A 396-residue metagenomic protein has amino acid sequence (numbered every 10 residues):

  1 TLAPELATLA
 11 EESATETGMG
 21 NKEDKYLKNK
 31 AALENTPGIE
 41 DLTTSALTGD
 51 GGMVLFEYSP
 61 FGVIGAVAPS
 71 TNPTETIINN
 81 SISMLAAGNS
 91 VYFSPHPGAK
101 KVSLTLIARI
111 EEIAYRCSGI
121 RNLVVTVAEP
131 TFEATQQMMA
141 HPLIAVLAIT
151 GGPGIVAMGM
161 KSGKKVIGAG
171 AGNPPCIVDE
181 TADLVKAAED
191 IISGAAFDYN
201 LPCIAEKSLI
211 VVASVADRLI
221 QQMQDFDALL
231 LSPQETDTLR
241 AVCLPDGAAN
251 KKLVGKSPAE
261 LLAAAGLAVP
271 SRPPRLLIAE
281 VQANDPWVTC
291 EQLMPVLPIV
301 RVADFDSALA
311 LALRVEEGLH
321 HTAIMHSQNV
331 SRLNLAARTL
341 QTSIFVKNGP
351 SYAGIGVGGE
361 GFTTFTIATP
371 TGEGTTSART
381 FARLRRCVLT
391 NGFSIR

Functional and structural regions predicted by a protein language model:
T1, E5, E12, E16 (+12 more regions): Change "in soluble alpha/beta enzymes" to "in soluble alpha/beta proteins
T1-L55, S83, D225: N-terminal Rossmann-like NAD(P)+-binding subdomain of aldehyde/semialdehyde dehydrogenases
T44-K186: Rossmann-like NAD(P) dinucleotide-binding subdomain of oxidoreductase/dehydrogenase enzymes
G88, L147, G172, V212 (+3 more regions): Residue-level signal for inorganic ion chemistry
P95, N173-I177, K207, F362-A368: Short beta-alpha connecting loops at secondary-structure transitions that line or flank enzyme active sites
M139-P142, D183, C243-K251, E291 (+1 more regions): Short, surface-exposed amphipathic charged segments that create phosphate/polyanion-binding patches used for binding
V156-A283: ALDH superfamily catalytic-core signature
L267-R396: Conserved C-terminal structural/oligomerization subdomain of aldehyde/semialdehyde dehydrogenase
